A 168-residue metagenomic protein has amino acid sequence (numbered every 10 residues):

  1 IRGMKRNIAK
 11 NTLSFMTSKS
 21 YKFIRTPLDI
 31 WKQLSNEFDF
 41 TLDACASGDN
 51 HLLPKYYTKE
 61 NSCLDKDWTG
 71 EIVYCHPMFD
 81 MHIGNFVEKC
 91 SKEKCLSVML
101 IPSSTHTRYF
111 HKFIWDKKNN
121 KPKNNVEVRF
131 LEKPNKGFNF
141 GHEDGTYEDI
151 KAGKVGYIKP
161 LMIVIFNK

Functional and structural regions predicted by a protein language model:
I1-K168: Class I S-adenosyl-L-methionine-dependent methyltransferase catalytic core
